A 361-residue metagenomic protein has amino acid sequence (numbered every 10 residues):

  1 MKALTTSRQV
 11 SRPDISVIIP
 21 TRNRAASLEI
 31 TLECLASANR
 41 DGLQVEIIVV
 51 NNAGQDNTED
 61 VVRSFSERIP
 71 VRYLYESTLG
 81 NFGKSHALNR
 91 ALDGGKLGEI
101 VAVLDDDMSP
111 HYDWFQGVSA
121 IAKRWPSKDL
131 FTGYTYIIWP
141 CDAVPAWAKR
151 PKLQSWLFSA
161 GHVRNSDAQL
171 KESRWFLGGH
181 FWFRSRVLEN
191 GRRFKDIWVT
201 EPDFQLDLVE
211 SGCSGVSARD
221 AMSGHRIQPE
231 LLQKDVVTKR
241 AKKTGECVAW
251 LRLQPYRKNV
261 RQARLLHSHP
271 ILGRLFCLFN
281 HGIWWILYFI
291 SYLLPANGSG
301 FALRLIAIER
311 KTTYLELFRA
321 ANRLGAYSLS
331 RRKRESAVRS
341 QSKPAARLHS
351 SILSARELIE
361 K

Functional and structural regions predicted by a protein language model:
R24-S37: Short, well-formed alpha-helical segments that are part of the catalytic scaffolds of diverse glycosyltransferases
N51-D60, G80, M108: A conserved acidic beta->alpha catalytic loop
T78-K96: Glycine-rich, basic loop-to-helix element that forms the pyrophosphate-binding segment of sugar-nucleotide handling
G98-S109: Short beta-strand-to-loop acidic/aromatic patch adjacent to the donor-nucleotide binding site
D113-W147: Conserved donor NDP-sugar-binding/catalytic core segment of glycosyltransferases
P151-S173: Short, flexible, basic/aromatic active-site loop/helix in glycosyltransferases
F181-F183, V187-G191, D196-A221: A short, conserved alpha-helix in the catalytic core of glycosyltransferases
R240-K243, K258-K361: Non-catalytic, C-terminal membrane-associated alpha-helical segments of glycosyltransferases
